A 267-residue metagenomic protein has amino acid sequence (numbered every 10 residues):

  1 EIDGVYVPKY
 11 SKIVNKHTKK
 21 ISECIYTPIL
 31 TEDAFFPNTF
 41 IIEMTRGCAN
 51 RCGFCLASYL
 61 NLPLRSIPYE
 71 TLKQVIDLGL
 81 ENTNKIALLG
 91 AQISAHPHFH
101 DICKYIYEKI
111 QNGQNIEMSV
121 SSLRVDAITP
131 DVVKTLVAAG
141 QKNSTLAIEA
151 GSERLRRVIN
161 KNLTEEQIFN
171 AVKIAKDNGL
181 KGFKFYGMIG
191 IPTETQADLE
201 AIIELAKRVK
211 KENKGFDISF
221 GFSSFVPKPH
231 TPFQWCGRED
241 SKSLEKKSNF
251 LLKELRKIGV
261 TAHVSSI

Functional and structural regions predicted by a protein language model:
E1-A57, L62-S66, E70: Acidic, low-complexity intrinsically disordered segments
E1-V14, P232-I267: Glycine-rich beta-alpha loop elements in corrinoid/cobalamin-binding modules across cobalamin-dependent enzymes
G4-Y6, I42, S119-S121, S219-F225: Extended hydrophobic secondary-structure segments that form protein cores and membrane-embedded regions
Y10-K12, T45-N50, Y59-L62, A91-A95 (+5 more regions): Short, glycine-/Ser/Thr-/acidic-enriched flexible segments
E32, R65-D77, E81, I102: Ferredoxin-type iron-sulfur electron-transfer modules in oxidoreductases and energy-metabolism complexes
Y59-N61, V158-L163, Q234-D240: Short glycine-enriched, charge-decorated loop/helix-capping segments at active-site entrances that position
I76-S219: Conserved SAM/AdoMet-binding glycine-rich loop
A197, D217-I218, S223-H230, S241: Contiguous mid-protein beta-loop-alpha structural module that forms a pocket-lining wall or clamp of enzyme active
